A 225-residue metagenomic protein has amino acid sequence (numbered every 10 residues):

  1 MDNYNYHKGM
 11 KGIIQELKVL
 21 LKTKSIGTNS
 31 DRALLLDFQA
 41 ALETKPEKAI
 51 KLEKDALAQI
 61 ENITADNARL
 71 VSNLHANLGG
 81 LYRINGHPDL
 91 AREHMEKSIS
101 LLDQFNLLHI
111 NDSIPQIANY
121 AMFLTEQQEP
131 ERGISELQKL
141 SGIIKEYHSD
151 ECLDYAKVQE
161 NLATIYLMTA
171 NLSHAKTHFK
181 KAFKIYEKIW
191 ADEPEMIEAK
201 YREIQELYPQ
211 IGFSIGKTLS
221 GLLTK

Functional and structural regions predicted by a protein language model:
M1-S30, L34, G221-T224: N-terminal alpha-helical interaction modules that lie
D2, S30-T44, R69-I84, M95 (+3 more regions): Conserved alpha-helical positions within TPR/SEL1-like repeat arrays
Y4-K8, T44-E47, G86, Q128 (+1 more regions): Residue-level detector of the short coil/turn that links helix A to helix B within each tetratricopeptide repeat
K18-K22, L57-N62, I99-Q104, Q138-E146 (+1 more regions): Amphipathic alpha-helical segments of tetratricopeptide repeats
T23-G27, N62-D66, Q104-L108, E146-D150 (+1 more regions): Short coil/turn linkers that connect adjacent helices within long alpha-helical scaffolds, especially alpha-solenoid
L172-A191: TPR/TPR-like (Sel1-like) alpha-helical repeat modules
A191-K225: Terminal, low-structured helical/coil segments at or just beyond the last alpha-helical repeat
